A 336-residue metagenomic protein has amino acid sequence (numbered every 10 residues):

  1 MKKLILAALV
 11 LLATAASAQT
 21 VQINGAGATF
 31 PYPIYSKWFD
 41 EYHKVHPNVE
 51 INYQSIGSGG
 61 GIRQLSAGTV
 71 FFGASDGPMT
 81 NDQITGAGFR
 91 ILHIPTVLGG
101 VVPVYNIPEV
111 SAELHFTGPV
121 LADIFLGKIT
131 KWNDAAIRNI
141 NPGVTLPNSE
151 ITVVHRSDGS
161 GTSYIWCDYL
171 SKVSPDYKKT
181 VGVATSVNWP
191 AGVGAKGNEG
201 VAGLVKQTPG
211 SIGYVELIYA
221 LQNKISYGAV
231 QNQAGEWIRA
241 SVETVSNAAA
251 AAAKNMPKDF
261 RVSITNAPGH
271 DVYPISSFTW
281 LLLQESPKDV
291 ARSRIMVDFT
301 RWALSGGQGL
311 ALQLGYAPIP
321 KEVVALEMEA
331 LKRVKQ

Functional and structural regions predicted by a protein language model:
M1-L4: Positively charged n-region of N-terminal signal peptides that target proteins for export
L9-A18: Hydrophobic h-region of N-terminal signal peptides that target proteins for export in Gram-negative bacteria
A18-Q336: Flexible loop/hinge segments at secondary-structure junctions
